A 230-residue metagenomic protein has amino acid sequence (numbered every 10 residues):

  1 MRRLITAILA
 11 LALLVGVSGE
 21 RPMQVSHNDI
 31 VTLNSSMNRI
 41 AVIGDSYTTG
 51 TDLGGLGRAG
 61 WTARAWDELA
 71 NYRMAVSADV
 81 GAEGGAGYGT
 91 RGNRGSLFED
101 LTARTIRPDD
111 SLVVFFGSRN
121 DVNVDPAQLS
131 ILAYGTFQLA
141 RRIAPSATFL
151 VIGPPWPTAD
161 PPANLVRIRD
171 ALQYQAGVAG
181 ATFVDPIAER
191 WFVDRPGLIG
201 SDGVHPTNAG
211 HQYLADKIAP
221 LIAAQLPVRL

Functional and structural regions predicted by a protein language model:
M1-P22: Secretory targeting and sorting signals
E20-G84, A103-T105: Serine-esterase "nucleophile elbow" of acetyl-processing enzymes
R39-G44, T48, S77-A82, S111-G117 (+2 more regions): Structural recognition of the beta-strand scaffold that forms the well-ordered cores of secreted hydrolase catalytic
S46-T49, A82-G89, R119-V124, P155-A159 (+2 more regions): Solvent-exposed loop/turn segments at secondary-structure junctions within structured extracellular/periplasmic domains
R94-S130: Oxyanion-hole/transition-state-stabilizing segment in secreted/luminal serine hydrolases and related acyltransferases
S96, Q128-T136, L165-R169: Charged helix-capping and loop-helix junction motifs
F116-N120, F137-D170: Active-site segments of SGNH/GDSL-like serine hydrolases that catalyze O-acetyl group transfer/hydrolysis on lipids
P157-L230: Catalytic His-Asp segment of secreted/periplasmic serine-dependent ester chemistry enzymes
